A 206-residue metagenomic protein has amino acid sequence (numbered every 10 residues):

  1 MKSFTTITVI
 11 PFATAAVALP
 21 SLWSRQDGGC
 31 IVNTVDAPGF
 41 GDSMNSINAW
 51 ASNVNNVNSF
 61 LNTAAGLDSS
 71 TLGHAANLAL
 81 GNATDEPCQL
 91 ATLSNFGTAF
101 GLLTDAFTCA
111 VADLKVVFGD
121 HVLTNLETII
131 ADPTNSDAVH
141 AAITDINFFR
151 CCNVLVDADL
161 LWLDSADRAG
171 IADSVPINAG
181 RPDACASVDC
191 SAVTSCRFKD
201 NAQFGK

Functional and structural regions predicted by a protein language model:
M1-D27, K206: Fungal secretory targeting signals
L22-N77, A186-S187, S191, F204: Immediate post-signal-peptide N-terminus of mature secreted/exported proteins
G29-S46, V117-K206: C-terminal amphipathic alpha-helix
I47-V57, A83-E86, L90, D159: Polar/charged side chains located within well-ordered beta-strands of beta-rich proteins
S59, T63-N77, G81-T84, C88 (+4 more regions): Surface-exposed, polar/charged faces of alpha-helical domains in mature secreted/periplasmic/lumenal proteins
